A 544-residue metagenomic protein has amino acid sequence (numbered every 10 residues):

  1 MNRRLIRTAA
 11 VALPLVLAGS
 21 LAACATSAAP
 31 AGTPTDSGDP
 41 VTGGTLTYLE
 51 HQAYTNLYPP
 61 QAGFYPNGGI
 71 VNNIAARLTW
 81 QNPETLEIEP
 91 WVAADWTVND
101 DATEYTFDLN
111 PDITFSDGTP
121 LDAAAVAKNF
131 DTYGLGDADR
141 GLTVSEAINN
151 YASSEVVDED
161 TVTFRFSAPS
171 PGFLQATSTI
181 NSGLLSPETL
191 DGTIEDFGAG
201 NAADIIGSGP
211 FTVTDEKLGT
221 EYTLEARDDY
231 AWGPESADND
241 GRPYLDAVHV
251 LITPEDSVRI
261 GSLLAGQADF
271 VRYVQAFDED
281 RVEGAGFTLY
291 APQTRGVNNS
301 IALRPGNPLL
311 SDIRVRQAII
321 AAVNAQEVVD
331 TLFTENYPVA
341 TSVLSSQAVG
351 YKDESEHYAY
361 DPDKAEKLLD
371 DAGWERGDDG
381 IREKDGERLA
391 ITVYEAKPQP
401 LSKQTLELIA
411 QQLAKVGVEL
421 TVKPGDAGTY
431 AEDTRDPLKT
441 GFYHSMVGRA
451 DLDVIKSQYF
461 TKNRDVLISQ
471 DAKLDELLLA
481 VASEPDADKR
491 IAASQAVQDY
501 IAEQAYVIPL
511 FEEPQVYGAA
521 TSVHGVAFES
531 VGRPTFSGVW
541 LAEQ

Functional and structural regions predicted by a protein language model:
L49-D100, D131, I206: N-terminal lobe/hinge region of extracytoplasmic solute-binding protein
L121-N129, T161-R165, P171, G209-P210 (+6 more regions): Alpha-helical secondary-structure segments
L135-R140, S154, T214-E225, H249-N307 (+4 more regions): Extracellular/periplasmic solute-recognition and catalytic clefts
S145-D191, P210-K217: Surface-exposed binding/hinge segments that line and control ligand-binding clefts or catalytic entry sites
T179-R242, A247, P362-D363, K367: Gly/Pro-rich hinge or "lid" segments in bacterial periplasmic/extracellular proteins
A199-A202, Y230-R281, A410, E419-T421 (+1 more regions): Ligand-site clamp/hinge motif
K217, E221, A322-E356, D363 (+2 more regions): Detector for C-terminal structural segments
E375-M446: Ligand/substrate-recognition segments at binding pockets and active sites
